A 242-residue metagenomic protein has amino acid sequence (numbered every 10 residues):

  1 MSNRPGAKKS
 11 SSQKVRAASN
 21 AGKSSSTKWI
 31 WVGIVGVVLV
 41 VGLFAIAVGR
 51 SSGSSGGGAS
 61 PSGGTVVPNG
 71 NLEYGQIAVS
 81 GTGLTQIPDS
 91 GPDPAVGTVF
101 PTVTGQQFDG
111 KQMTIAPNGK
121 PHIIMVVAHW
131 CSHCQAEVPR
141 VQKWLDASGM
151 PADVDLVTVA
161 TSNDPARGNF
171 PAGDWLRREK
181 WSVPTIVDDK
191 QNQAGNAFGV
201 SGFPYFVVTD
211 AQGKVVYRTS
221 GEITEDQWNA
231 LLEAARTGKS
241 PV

Functional and structural regions predicted by a protein language model:
M1-F100: N-terminal targeting signals for export/organelle localization
P92-G97, T102-H122: A short beta-strand-turn-helix
Q112-V141: Short active-site neighborhood of thiol/selenol oxidoreductases, capturing the structured segment around
K120, G202-V242: Thiol-/selenol-based redox modules, centered on thioredoxin-like and closely related oxidoreductase domains
K120-P121, A136-A160, R177, E225 (+1 more regions): Conserved helix-turn-beta segment immediately C-terminal to the redox Cys motif in thioredoxin-like folds
A128-H133, R140, S162-A166, Q191-Q193 (+3 more regions): Solvent-exposed loop/turn segments at secondary-structure junctions within structured extracellular/periplasmic domains
M150-D189: Conserved segment of the thioredoxin-like fold in thiol-based oxidoreductases
G173-Q212: Short, internal strand/loop/helix patches that form the active-site neighborhood or redox-interaction surface
